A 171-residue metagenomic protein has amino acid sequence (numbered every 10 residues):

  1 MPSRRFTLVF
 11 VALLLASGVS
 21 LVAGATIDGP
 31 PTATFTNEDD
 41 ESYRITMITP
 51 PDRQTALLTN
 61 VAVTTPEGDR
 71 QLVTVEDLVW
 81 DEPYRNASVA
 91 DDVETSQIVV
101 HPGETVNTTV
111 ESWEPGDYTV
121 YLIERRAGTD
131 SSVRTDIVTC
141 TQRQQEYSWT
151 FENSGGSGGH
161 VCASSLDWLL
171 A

Functional and structural regions predicted by a protein language model:
M1-I48: Hydrophobic alpha-helical segments
P30-A171: Extracellular/lumenal glycan-associated context and N-glycosylation machinery
